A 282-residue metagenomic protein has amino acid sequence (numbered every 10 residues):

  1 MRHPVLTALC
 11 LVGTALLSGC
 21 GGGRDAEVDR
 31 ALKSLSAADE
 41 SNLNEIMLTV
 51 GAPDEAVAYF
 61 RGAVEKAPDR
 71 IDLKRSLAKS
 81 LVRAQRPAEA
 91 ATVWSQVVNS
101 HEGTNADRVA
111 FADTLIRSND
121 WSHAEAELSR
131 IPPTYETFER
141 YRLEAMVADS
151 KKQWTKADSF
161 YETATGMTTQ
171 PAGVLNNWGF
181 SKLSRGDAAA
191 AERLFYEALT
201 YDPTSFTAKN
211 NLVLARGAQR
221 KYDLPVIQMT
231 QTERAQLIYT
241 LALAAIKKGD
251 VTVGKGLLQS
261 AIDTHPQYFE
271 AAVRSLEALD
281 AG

Functional and structural regions predicted by a protein language model:
C20-S76, R83-Q85, T92: N-terminal leader/linker segments that initiate helical-solenoid repeat arrays
K66, N99-H101, I131-T134, G166-M167 (+3 more regions): Structural marker of alpha-solenoid helical repeat scaffolds
I71-D72, T104-A106, T137-E139, P171-G173 (+4 more regions): Helix-start (N-cap) detector for alpha-helical repeat units in TPR-like alpha-solenoids, especially tetratricopeptide
S76, A110, L143-E144, N177 (+3 more regions): Canonical tetratricopeptide repeat
